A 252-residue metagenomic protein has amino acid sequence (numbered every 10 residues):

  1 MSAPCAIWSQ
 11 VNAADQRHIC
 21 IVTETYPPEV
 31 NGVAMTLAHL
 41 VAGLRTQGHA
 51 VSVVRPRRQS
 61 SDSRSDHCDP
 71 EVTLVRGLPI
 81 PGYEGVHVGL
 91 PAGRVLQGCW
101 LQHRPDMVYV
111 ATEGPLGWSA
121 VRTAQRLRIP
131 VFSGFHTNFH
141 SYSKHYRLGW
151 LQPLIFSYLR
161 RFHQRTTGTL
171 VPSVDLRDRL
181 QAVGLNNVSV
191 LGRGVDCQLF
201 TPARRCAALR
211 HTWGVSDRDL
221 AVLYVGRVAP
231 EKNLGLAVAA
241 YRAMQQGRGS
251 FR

Functional and structural regions predicted by a protein language model:
M1-R76: N-terminal subdomain of nucleotide-sugar transferases
L37, L44, V222, A237-V238: A structural motif in glycosyltransferase catalytic domains
R57, D175, G194: Carbohydrate-associated surface elements
P70-C99, R147, L151: A short, charged, and often flexible helix/loop element on the N-terminal side of the glycosyltransferase catalytic
L96-G117, L127-G134: Short N-terminal targeting/anchoring amphipathic segment
P130-F132, S141-R161, V171: Nucleotide-sugar donor phosphate/pyrophosphate-binding loop at the beta->alpha transition of glycosyltransferases
T201-V215: A short helix/loop element that forms part of the nucleotide-sugar donor recognition site in Leloir-type
V215-K232, V238-R242: Conserved donor-binding/catalytic core segment of Leloir-type glycosyltransferases
